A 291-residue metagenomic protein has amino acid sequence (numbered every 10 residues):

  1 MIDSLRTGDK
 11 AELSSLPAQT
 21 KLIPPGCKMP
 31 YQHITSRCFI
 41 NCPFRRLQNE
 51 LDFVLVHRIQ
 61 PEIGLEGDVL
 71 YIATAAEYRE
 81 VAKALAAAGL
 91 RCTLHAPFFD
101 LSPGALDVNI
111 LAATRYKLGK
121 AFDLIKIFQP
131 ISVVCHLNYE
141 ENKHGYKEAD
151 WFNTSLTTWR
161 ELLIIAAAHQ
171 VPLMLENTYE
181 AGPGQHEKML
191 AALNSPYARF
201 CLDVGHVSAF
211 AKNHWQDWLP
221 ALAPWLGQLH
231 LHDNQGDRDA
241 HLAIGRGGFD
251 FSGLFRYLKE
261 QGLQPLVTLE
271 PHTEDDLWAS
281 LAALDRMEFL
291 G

Functional and structural regions predicted by a protein language model:
I2-F122, K126, G291: N-terminal pre-domain/capping segments
P17, L22, G104-R199: Active-site acidic/histidine proton-transfer and metal-coordination neighborhood in alpha/beta enzyme cores
T20-K28, Q32-T35, Q48-D52, G104 (+3 more regions): Histidine-acidic metal/acid-base catalytic patches
S36-C42, P61-I63, C92-H95, V133-C135 (+4 more regions): Hydrophobic faces of well-ordered beta-strands that scaffold small-molecule active sites in alpha/beta enzyme cores
C38-N41, W151, E176-T178, H206-A209 (+1 more regions): Short, flexible loop segments at the rims of nucleotide/cofactor-binding pockets, characterized by
P43-R45, G64-D68, P97-F99, N138-E140 (+4 more regions): Active-site beta-loop-alpha junctions enriched in small/polar residues
E50-R58, A75-T93, F122-Q129, I164-A168 (+3 more regions): Acidic (Asp/Glu)-rich catalytic clusters
A75-E80, I110-L118, E148-W159, K212-P220 (+1 more regions): Charged helix-capping and loop-helix junction motifs
